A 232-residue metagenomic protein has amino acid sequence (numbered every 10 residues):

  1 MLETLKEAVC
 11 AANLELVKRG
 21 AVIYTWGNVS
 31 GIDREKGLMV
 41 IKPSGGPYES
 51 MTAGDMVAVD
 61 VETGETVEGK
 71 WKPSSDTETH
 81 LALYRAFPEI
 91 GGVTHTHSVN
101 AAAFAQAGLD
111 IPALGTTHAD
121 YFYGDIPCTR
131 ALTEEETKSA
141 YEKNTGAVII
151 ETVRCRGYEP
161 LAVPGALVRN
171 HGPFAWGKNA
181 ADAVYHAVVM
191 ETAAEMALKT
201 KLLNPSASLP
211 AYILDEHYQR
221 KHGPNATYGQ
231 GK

Functional and structural regions predicted by a protein language model:
M1-K232: Glycine-rich flexible loops
